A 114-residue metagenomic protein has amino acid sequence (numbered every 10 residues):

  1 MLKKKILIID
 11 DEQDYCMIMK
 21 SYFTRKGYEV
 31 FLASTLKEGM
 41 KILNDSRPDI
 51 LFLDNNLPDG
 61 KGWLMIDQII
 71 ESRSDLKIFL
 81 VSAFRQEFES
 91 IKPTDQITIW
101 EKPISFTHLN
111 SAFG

Functional and structural regions predicted by a protein language model:
Q13-F31, I97: Two-component/phosphorelay signaling modules centered on CheY-like receiver
L32-I50: Acidic, metal-coordinating helix/loop segments flanking the phosphotransfer/catalytic sites of two-component signaling
T35, K61-L64: Acidic catalytic/metal-coordinating carboxylates
D54: Active-site residues of response regulator receiver
P58: The feature encodes the CheY-like receiver
W63-S74: Short amphipathic alpha-helix used as the core "switch/output" element in two-component signaling
I104-F113: C-terminal output helix
